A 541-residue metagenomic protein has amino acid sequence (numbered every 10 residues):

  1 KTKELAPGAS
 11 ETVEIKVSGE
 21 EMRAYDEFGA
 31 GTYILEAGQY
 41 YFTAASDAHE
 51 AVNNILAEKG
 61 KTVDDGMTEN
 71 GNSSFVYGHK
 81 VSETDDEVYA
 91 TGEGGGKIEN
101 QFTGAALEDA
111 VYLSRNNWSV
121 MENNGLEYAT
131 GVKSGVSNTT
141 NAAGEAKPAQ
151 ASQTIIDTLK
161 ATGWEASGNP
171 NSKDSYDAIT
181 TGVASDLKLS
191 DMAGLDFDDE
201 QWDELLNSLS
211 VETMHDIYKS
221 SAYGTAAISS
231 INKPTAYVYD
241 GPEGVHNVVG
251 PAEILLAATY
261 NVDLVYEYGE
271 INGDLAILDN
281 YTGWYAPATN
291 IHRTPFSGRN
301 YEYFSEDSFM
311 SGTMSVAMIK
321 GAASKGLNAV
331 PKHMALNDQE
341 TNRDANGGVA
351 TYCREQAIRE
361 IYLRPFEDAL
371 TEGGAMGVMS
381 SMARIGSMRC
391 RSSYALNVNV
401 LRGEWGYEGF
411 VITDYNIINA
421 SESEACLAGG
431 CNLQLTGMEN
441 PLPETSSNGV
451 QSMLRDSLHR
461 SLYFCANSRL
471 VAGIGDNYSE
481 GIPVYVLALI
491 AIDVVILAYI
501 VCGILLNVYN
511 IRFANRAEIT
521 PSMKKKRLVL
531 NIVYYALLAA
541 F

Functional and structural regions predicted by a protein language model:
K1-E27, I34-T43, A48, G95-F541: Glycoside hydrolase catalytic-domain context in secreted enzymes
D26-F28, N53-N54: Short, hydrophobic/aromatic beta-strand segments
G31-Q39, D64-N70: Glycine-rich, flexible loop segments associated with nucleotide phosphate handling
E50-G94: Short beta-strand elements
